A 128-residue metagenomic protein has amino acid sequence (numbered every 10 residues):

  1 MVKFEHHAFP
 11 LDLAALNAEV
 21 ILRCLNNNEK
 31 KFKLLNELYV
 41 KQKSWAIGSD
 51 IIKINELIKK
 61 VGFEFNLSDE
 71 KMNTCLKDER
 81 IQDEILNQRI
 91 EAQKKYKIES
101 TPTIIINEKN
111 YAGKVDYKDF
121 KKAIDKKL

Functional and structural regions predicted by a protein language model:
M1-F63: Structural alpha/beta surface segment adjacent to cysteine/selenocysteine redox centers across thiol/disulfide enzymes
K60-L128: C-terminal cap of thioredoxin/glutaredoxin-like
